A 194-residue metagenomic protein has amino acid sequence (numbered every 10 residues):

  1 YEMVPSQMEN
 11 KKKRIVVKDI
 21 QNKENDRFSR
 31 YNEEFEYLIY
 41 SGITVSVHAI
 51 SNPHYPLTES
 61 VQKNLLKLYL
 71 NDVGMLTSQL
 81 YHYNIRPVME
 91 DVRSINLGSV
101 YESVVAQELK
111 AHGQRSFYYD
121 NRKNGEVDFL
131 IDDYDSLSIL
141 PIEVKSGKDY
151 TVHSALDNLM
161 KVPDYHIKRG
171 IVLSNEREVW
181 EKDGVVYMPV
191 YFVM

Functional and structural regions predicted by a protein language model:
Y1-Y134: Accessory nucleic acid-recognition modules appended to NTPase machines
Q79-Y83, S154-A155, K182-D183: Short conserved micro-motifs at the rims of enzyme active sites and ligand-binding pockets
V127-D128, Y150-V152, E178-K182: Short active-site-adjacent structural elements
I139-K148: Active-site ExK catalytic segment of metal-dependent nucleases
K148-N158: Active-site-adjacent loop/helix micro-motif of nuclease/hydrolase catalytic cores
L159-H166: Arginine/glycine-rich "motif VI" loop of SF2 helicases in the C-terminal RecA-like domain
K168-S174: Short, hydrophobic beta-strand segments that form beta-sheet elements in well-ordered domains
N175-M194: Domain-level recognition of nuclease-like catalytic cores that cleave nucleotide substrates
